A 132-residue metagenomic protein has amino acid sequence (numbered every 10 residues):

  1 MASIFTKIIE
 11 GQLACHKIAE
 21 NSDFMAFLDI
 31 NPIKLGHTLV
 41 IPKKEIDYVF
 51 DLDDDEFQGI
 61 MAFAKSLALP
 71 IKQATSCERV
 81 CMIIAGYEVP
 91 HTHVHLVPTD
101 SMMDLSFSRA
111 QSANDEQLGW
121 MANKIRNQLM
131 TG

Functional and structural regions predicted by a protein language model:
M1-G132: HIT superfamily nucleotide-processing domains
